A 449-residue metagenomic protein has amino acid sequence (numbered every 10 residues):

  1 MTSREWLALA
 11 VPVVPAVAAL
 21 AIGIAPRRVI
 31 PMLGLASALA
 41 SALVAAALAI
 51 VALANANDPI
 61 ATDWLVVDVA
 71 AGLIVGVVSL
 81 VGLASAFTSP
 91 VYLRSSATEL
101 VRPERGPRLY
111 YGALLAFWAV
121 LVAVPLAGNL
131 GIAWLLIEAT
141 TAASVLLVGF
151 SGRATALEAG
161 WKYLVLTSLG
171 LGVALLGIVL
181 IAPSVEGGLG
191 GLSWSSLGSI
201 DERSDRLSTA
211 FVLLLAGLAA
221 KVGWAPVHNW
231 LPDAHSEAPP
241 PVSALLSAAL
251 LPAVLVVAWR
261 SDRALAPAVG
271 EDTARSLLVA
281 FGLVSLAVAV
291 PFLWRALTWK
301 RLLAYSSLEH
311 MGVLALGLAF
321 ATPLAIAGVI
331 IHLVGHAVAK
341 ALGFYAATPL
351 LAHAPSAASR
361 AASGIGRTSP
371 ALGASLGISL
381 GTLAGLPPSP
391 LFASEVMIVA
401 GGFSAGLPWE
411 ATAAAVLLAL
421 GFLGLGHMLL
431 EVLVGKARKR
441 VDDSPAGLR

Functional and structural regions predicted by a protein language model:
M1-A8, R27-G34, A61-A71, P103-Y110 (+6 more regions): Membrane-interface helix-boundary signature
M1-G112: Transmembrane helix-loop-helix hairpins at membrane boundaries of multipass inner-membrane proteins
R4, A8-P15, I30-V44, A71-V78 (+7 more regions): Hydrophobic alpha-helical transmembrane segments of polytopic
A16, P355, A437-R438: Short acidic (Asp/Glu) and glycine-rich catalytic loops that position anionic groups and cofactors
A84-S95, A119-G131, A143-V396, A400-E431: Hydrophobic transmembrane alpha-helices and their helix-loop junctions in integral membrane proteins
L166, L430, G435-R449: Interfacial loop-to-transmembrane junctions
